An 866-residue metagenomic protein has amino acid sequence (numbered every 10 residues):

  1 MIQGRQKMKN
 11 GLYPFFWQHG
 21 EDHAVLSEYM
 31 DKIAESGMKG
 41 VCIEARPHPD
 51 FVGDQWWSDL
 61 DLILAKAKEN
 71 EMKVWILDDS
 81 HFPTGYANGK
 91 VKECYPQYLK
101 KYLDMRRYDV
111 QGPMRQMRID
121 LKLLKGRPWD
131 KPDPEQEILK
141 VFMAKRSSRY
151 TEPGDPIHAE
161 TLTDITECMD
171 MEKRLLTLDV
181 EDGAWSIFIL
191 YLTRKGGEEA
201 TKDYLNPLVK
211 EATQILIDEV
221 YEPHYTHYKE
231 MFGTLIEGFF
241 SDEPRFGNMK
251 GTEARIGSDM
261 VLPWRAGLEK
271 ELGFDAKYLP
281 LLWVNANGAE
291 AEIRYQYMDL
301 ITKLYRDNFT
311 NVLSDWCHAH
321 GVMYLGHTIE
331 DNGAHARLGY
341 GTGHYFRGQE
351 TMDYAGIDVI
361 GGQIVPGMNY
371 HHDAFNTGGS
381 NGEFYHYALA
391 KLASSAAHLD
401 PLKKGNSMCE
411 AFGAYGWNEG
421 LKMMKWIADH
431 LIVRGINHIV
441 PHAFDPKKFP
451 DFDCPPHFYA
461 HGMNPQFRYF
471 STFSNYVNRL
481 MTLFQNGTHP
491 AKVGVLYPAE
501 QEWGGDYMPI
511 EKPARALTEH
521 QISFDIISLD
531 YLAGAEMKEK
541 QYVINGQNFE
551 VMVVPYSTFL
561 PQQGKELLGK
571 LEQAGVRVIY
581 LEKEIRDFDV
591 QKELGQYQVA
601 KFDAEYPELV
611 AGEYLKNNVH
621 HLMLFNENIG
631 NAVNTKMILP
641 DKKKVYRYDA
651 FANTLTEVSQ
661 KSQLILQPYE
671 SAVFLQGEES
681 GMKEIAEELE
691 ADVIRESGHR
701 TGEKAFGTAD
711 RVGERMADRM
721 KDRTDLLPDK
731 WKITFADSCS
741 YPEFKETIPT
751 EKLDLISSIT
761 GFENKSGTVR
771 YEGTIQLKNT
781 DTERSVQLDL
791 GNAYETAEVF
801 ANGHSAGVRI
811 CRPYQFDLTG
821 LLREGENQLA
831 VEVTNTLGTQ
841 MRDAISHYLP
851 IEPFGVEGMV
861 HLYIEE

Functional and structural regions predicted by a protein language model:
M1-N10, A24, H847: N-terminal carbohydrate-binding accessory modules
N10-S27, K39-V41, F51-T84, N88-G89 (+13 more regions): Carbohydrate-binding surfaces of carbohydrate-active enzymes
I43-C168, I189-Q214, D218, K229: Acidic/aromatic-lined carbohydrate-recognition and catalytic surfaces of CAZymes acting on diverse glycans
M143, Y150-E230, K661-D692, E696 (+3 more regions): Extended acidic/polar, glycine-enriched regions that form or flank non-catalytic beta-rich accessory modules
K195-G197, T834-M841: Short acidic/polar inter-strand loop motif in beta-rich domains
I775-N802, L829-V833: Aromatic-lined ligand-binding clefts that engage carbohydrates, nucleic acids, or primary amines
Q776-L777, Y814-E826, E832, L837: Short, surface-exposed tryptophan/glycine-enriched loops that mediate extracellular molecular recognition
M841-E866: Exposed low-complexity, polar/acidic, P/S/T/G-rich flexible segments that act as propeptides, protease-susceptible
